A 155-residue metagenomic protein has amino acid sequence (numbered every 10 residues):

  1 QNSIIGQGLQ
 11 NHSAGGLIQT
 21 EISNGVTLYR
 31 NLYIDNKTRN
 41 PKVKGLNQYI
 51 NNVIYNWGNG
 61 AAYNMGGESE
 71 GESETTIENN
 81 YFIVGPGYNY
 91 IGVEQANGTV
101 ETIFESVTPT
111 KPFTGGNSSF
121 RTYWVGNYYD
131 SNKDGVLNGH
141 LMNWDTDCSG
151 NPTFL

Functional and structural regions predicted by a protein language model:
Q1-R39, L46-N59, S73-P86, Y123-D130: Right-handed parallel beta-helix
Q7-E21, D35-R39, G58-E68, I91-F113: Extracellular beta-strand/beta-solenoid scaffold signature
N31, G67-E70, N117: Generic marker of residues within folded, mature protein domains
E78, F82-L155: Long, contiguous C-terminal flanking segments immediately downstream of a protein's structured core
